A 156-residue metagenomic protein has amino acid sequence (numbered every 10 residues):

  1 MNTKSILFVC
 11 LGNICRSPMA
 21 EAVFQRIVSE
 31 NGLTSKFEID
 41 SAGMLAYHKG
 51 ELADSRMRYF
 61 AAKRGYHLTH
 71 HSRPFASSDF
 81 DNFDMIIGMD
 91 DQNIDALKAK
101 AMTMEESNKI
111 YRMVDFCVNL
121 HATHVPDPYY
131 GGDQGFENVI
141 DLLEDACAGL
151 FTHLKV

Functional and structural regions predicted by a protein language model:
M1-N82, T152-V156: Conserved active-site segments centered on acidic
S17, M89-D90: Replace "coordinates the UDP/GDP/TDP-sugar" with "coordinates nucleotide-activated sugar donors
A46-E51, D79, M89, M102 (+1 more regions): Acidic pyrophosphate-coordinating catalytic loop
M85, D91-V156: Phosphate-binding/catalytic loops
